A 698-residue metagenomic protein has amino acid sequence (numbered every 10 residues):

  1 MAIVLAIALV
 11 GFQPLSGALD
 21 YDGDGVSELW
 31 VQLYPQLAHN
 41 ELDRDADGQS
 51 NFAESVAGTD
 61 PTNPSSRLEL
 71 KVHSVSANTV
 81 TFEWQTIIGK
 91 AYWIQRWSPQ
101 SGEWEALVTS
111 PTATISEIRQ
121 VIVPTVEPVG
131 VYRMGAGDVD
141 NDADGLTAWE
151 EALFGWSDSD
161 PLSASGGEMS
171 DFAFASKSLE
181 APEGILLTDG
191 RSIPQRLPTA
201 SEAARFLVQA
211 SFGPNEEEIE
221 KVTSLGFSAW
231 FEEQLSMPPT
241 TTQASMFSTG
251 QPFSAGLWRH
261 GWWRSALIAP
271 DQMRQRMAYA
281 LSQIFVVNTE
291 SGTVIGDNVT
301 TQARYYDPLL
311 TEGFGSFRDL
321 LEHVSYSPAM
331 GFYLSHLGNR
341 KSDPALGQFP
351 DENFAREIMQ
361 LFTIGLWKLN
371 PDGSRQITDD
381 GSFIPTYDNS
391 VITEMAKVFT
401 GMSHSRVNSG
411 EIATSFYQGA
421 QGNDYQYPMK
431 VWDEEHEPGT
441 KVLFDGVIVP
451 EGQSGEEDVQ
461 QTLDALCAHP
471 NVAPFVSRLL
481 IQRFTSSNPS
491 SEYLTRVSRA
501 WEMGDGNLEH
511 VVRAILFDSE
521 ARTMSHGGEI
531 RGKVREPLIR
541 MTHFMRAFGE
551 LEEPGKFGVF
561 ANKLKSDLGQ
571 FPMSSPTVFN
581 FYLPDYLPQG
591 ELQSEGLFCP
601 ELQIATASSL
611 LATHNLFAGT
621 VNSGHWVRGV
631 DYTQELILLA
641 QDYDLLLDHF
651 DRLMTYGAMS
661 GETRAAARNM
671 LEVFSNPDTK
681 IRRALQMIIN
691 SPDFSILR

Functional and structural regions predicted by a protein language model:
A2-G11: Bacterial N-terminal signal peptides
L15-P194: Short, composition-biased motifs enriched in small/polar/acidic residues
Y34, A38-E41, A53-D60, S65 (+20 more regions): Sec/Tat-exported extracytoplasmic proteins
P194-P238: N-terminal mature-domain "stem" immediately C-terminal to a signal peptide or N-terminal signal-anchor/transmembrane
Q195, T223-G226, L235, S248 (+4 more regions): Active-site substrate-binding loop specific to GH73 endo-beta-N-acetylglucosaminidase modules in bacterial autolysins
A204-S211, F285, H469-G504, R513-R698: Flexible, low-complexity segments enriched for small/polar residues
L257-W258, I268-R276: Amphipathic interfacial helices
